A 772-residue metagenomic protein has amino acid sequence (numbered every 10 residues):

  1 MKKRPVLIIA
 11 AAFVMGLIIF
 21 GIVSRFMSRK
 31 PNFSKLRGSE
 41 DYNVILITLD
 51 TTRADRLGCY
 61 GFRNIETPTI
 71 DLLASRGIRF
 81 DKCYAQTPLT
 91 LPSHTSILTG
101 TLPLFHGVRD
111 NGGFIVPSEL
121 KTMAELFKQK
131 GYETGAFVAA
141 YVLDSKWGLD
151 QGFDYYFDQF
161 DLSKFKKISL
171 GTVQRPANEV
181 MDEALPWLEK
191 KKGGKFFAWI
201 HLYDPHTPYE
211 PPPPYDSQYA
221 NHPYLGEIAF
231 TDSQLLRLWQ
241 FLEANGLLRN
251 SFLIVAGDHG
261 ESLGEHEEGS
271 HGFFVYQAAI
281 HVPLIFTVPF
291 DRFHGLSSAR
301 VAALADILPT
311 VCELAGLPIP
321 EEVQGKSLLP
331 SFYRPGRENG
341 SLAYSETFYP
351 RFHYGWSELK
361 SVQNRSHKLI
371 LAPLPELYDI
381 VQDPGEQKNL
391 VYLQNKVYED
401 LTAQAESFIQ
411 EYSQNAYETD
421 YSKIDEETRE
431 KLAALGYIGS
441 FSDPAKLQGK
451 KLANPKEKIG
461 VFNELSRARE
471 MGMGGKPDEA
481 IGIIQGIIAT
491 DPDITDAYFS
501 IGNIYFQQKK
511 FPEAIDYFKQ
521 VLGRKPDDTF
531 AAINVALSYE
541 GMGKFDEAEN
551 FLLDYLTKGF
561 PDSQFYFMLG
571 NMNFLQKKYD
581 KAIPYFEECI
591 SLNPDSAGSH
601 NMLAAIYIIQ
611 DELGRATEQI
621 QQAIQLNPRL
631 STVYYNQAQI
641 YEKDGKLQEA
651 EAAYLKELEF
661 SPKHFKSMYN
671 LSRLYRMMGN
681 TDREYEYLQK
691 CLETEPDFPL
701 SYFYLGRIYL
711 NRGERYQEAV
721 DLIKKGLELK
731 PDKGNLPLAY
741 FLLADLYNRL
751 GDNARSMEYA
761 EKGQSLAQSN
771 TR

Functional and structural regions predicted by a protein language model:
K2-K519, D527-L537, G541-G543, L553 (+10 more regions): Catalytic domains that recognize anionic headgroups
V461, T495-D496, T529-F530, D562-Q564 (+5 more regions): Helix-start (N-cap) detector for alpha-helical repeat units in TPR-like alpha-solenoids, especially tetratricopeptide
G486-I487, Q520-V521, D554-Y555, E588-C589 (+5 more regions): Canonical positions in the second alpha-helix
T490, R524, K558-G559, L592 (+5 more regions): Structural marker of alpha-solenoid helical repeat scaffolds
I723-L729, F741, D745-N748, N753-N770: TPR/TPR-like (Sel1-like) alpha-helical repeat modules
